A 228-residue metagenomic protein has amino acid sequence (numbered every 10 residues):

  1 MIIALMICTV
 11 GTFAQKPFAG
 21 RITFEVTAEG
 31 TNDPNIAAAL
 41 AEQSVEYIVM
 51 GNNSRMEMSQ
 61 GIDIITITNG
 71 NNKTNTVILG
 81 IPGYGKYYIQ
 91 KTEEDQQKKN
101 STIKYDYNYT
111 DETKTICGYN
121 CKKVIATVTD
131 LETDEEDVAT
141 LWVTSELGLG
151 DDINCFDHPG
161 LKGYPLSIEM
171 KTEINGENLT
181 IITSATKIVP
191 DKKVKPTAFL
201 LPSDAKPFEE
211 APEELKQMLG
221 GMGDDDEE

Functional and structural regions predicted by a protein language model:
M1-P17: Bacterial Sec-dependent N-terminal signal peptides
Q15-E228: Extended soluble regions of mature proteins
